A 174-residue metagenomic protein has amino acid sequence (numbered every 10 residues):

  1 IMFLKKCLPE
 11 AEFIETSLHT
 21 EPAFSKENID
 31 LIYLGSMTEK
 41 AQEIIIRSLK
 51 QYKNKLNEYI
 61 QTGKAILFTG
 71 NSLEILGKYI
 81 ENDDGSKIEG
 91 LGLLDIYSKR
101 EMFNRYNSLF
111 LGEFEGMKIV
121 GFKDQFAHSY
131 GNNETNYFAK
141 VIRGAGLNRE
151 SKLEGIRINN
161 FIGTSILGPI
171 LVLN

Functional and structural regions predicted by a protein language model:
I1-T62, V172-N174: N-terminal beta1-alpha1 cap of cysteine-dependent amidohydrolase-like domains
F3-K6, K99-N104, R157, P169-N174: RNA-binding accessory domains that recognize and position tRNA/RNA substrates
F13-E15, L93, G121-K123, F161-G163: Conserved beta-strand scaffold positions in the cores of enzyme catalytic domains, especially in NTP/NDP-utilizing
L31-G35, L67, G163-S165: Structural motif
T38-G116: Cysteine-nucleophile active-site neighborhood
E39-K40, L73-I75, H128-Y130, I170-V172: Glycine-rich nucleotide phosphate-binding loop and flanking beta-alpha elements of Rossmann-like dinucleotide-binding
D83-G155: Pocket-forming structural segment of enzyme catalytic cores
L147-N174: A glycine-centered loop/beta-turn motif at secondary-structure junctions
